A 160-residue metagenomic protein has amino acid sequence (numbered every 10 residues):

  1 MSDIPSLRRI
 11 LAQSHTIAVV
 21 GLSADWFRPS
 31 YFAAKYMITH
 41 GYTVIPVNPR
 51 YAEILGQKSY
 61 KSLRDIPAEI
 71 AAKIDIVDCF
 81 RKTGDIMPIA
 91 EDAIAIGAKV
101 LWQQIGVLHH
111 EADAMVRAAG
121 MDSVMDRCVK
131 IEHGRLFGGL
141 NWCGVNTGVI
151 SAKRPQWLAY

Functional and structural regions predicted by a protein language model:
M1-D3, I54-A72, D78-M87: Glycine-rich, highly charged phosphate/nucleotide-binding loops
D25-R28, K35-L55: NAD(P)-binding Rossmann-fold cofactor-contacting core
H40-Y42, I96-L101, A119-M121: A short helix->loop->beta-strand "cap" motif at the edges of active sites that frequently abuts
I54-Q57, E111-A114, E132-G138: Short, charged, surface-exposed secondary-structure boundary motifs
I70-H110: Mid-chain, well-packed structural core segment of small domains
I105-K130: Rossmann-fold NAD(P)-binding glycine/threonine-rich loop
E132-Y160: A charged, well-structured terminal subsegment
